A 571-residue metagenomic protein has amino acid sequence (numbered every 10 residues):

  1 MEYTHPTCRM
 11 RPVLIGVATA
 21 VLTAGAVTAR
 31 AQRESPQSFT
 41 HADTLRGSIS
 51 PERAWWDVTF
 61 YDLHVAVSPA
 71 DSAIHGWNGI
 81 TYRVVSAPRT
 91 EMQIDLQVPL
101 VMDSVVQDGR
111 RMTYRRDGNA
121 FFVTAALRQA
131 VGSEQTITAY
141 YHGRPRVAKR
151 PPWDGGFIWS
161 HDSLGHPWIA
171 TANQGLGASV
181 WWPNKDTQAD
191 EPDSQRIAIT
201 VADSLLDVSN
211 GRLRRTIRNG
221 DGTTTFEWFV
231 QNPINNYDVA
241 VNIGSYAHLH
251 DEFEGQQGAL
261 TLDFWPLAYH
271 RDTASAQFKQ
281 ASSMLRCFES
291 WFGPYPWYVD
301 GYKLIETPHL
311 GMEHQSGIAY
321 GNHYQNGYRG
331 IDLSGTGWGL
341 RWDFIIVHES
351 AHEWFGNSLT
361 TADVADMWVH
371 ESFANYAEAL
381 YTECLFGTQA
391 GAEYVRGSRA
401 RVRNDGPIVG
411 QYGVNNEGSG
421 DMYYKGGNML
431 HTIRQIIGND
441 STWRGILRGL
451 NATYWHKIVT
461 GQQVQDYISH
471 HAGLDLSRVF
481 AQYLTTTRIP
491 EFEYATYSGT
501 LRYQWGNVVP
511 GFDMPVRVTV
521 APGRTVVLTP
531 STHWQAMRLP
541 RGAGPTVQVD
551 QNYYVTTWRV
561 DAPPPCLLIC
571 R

Functional and structural regions predicted by a protein language model:
A29-H75, S160-P167, S477-R478: N-terminal, polar/Ser/Thr-rich
R46, Y140-Q195, Y246-E252, Y553-R571: Glycine/proline-rich low-complexity spacer/linker segments in large multi-domain proteins
G76, T171-Q174, K185-V347: Hydrophobic helix-coil surface modules that form long, contiguous segments used for peptide/substrate interaction
E91-M92, Q97-S160, Q535-G542: A surface-exposed beta-strand-loop module
V101-Q107, L476-S477, F492, T496-N552: Beta-strand-rich binding/interaction modules
N173-G175, S282, Y320-R329, L333-A392 (+1 more regions): Zinc-dependent metallopeptidase catalytic helix centered on the HExxH motif and its immediate flanking segment
H270, P296, S419-L501: Amphipathic alpha-helical substructures
M367, E371-T432, I436, Y454: Acidic/His/Gly-enriched intrinsically disordered linker/tail segments that often contain short helix/coil "MoRF-like"
